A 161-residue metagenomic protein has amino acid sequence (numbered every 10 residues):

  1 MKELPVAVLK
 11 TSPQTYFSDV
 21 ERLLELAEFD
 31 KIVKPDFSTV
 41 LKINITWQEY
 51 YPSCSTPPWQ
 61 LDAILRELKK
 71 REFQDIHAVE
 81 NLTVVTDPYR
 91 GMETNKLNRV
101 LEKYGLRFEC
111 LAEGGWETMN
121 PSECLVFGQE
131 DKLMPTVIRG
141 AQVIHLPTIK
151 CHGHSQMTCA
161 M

Functional and structural regions predicted by a protein language model:
M1-M161: N-terminal and secondary-structure boundary signal
